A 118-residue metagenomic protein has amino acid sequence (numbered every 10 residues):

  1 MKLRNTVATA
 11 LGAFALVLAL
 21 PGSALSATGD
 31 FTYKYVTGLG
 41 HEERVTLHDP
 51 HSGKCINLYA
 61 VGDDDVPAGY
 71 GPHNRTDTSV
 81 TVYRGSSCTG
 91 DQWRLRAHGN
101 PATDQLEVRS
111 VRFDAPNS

Functional and structural regions predicted by a protein language model:
K2-S118: Compact beta-sheet-dominated domain cores in extracellular/mature segments
